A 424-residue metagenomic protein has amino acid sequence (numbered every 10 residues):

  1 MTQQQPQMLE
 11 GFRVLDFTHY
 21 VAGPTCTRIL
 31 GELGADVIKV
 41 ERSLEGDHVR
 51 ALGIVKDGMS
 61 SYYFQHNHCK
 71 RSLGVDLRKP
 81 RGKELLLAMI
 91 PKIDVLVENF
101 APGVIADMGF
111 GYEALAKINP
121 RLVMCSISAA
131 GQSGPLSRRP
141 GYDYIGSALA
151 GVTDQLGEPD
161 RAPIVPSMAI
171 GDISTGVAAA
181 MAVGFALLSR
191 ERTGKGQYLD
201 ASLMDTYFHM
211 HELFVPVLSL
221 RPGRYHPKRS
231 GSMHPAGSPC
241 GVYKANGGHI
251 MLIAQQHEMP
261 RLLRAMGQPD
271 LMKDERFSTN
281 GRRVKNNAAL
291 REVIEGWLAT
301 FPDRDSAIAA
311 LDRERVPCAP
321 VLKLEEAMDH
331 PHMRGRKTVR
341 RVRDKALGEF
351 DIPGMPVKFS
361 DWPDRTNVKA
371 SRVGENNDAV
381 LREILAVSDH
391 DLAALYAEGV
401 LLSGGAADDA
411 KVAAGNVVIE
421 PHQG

Functional and structural regions predicted by a protein language model:
M1-R192, S219, Y225-H226, R372 (+1 more regions): N-terminal helix-loop segment corresponding to the beta1-alpha1 unit of nucleotide/adenylate-binding folds
L44, A129-G131, L203-F208, G247-H249 (+3 more regions): Glycine-rich beta-alpha junction loops
P163-S174, G196-Y198, R229-C240, H249-M251 (+3 more regions): A short glycine-threonine-serine/GTX helix/turn-capping micro-motif
L187-S230: Substrate-binding/catalytic subdomain of NAD(P)-dependent oxidoreductase enzymes
G196-M204, A310, L392-Y396: Beta-strand segments within the central parallel beta-sheet cores of soluble alpha/beta enzyme folds
Y225, M233, P239-E314, C318: Aromatic-enriched alpha-helical interface/lid elements that frame and gate functional surfaces
R313-T366: A glycine-rich dinucleotide-binding beta-alpha-beta segment and adjacent secondary-structure elements that constitute
F350-D389: C-terminal active-site "lid" helix and adjoining low-complexity regulatory extension at the edge of ATP-using catalytic
